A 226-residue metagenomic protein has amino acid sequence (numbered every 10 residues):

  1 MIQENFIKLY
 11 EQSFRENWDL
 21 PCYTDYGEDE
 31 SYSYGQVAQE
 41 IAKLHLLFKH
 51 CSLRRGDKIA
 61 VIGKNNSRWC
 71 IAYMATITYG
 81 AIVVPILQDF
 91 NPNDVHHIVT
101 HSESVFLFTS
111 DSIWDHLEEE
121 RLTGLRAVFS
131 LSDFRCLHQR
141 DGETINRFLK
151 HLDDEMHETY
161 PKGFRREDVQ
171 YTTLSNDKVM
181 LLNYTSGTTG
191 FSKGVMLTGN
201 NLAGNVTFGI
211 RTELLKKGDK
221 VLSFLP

Functional and structural regions predicted by a protein language model:
M1-C22, Q39: A short N-terminal helical cap/helix-turn-helix that marks the beginning of AMP-binding/adenylate-forming
W18-D19, L149-Y184, F191, L214-K220: Conserved pre-ATP/AMP-binding loop-to-beta segment of ANL
C22-N66, C70-M74, N91-H96, T173 (+1 more regions): Conserved AMP-binding/adenylate-forming core of the ANL superfamily
A38-K43, N176, V195-K216, V221-F224: Conserved structural elements of the adenylate-forming
C51, T78-M156: Structural core segment of the AMP-binding/adenylate-forming
I59, T76, L107, V179 (+3 more regions): Conserved S/T- and glycine-rich ATP-binding loop of Class I adenylate-forming
G63-N66, L87, H96, L215 (+1 more regions): Conserved AMP-binding
